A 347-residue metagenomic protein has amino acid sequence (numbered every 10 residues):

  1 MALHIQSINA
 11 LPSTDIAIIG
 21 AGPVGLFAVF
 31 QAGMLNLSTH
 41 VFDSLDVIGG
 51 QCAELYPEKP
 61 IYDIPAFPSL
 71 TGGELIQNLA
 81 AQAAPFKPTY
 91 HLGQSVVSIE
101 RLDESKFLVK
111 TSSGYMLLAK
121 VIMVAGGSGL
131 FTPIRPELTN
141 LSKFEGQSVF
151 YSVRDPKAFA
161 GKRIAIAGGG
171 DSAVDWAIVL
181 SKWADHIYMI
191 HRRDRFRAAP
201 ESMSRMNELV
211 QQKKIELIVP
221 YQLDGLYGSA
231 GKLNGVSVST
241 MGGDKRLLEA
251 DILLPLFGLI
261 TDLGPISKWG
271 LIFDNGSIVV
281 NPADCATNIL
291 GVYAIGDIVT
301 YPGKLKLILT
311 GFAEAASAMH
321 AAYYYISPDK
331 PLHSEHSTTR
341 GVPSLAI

Functional and structural regions predicted by a protein language model:
M1-I19, M34-L35, V47, Y90-K162 (+4 more regions): FAD-binding core/adjacent interface of flavoenzyme oxidoreductases
A2-Q6, E137-A158, I252, L256-L309 (+2 more regions): FAD-site-proximal beta/loop scaffold in flavoenzymes
L3, P12, A80-T111, M116-A119 (+2 more regions): A Rossmann-like FAD-binding core segment of flavoenzymes
T14-H40, A177: N-terminal Rossmann-like FAD-binding beta1-loop-alpha1 element of flavoenzymes
G33-E54, Y188-F196: Glycine-rich FAD pyrophosphate-binding loop
D46-S69, A199-S204: Conserved N-terminal glycine-rich FAD pyrophosphate-binding loop of Rossmann-like flavoproteins
A160-W183: Rossmann-like NAD(P)H-binding beta-loop-alpha module
Y323-I347: Active-site-proximal substrate-binding core of FAD-dependent oxidoreductases
